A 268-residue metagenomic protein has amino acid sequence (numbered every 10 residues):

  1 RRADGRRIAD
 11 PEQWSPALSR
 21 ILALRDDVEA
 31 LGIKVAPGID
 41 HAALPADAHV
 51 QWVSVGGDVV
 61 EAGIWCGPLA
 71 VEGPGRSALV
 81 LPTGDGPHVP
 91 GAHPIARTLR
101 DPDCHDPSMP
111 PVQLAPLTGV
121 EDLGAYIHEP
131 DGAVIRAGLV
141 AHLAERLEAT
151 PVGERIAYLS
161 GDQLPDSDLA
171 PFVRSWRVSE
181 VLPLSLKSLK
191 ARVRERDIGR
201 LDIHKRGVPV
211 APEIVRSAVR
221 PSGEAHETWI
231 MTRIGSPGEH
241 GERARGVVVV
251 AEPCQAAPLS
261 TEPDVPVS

Functional and structural regions predicted by a protein language model:
R1-S268: SAM-dependent transferase fold signal centered on methyltransferase-like domains, encompassing both Class I
